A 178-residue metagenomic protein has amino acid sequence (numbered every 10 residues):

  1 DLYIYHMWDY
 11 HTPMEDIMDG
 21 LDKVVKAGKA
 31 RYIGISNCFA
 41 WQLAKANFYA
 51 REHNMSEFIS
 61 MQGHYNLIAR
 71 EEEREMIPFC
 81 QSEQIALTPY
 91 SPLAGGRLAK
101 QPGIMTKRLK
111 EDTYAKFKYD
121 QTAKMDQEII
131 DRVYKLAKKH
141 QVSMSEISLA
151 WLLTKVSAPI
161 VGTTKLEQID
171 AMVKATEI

Functional and structural regions predicted by a protein language model:
D1-E71, E75: Glycine/proline-rich, positively charged, aromatic-decorated active-site loop/lid region on the catalytic face
P13, I33, M61, C80 (+4 more regions): Conserved, mostly hydrophobic/aromatic
V25, P92, Q121-I178: Conserved short secondary-structure transition element at the edge of the structured enzyme core that lines
F39, Y65-A69, S91-L98, W151 (+1 more regions): Glycine-rich beta-alpha junction loops
W41-K45, R97, Q168-A171: Phosphate- and divalent-cation-binding pockets in alpha/beta enzyme and binding domains that engage nucleotide-derived
A50-N54, I77-F79, I104-R108, T176-I178: Short, hinge-like loop/turn segments at secondary-structure boundaries
Q81-L136, K155-S157: Glycine-rich, positively charged active-site loop/lid region within alpha/beta enzyme cores that binds and organizes
